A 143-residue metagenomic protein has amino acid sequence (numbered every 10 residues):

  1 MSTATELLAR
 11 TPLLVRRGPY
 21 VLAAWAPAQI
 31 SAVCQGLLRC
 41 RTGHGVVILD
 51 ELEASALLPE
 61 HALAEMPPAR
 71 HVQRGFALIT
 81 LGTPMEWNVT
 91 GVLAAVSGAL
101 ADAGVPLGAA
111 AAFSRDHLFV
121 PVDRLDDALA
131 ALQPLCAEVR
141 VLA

Functional and structural regions predicted by a protein language model:
M1-A99, A103, D127-A143: Regulatory modules associated with amino-acid/nitrogen control
A103-D116: A cross-kingdom feature marking solvent-exposed beta-strand/loop segments within repeated, beta-rich binding/scaffold
S114, R124-L125: A generic "binding-loop/recognition-motif" signal
F119-V122: Short glycine/threonine-rich loop-to-helix capping motif typified by GTGT followed within a few residues by an Asp-Pro
